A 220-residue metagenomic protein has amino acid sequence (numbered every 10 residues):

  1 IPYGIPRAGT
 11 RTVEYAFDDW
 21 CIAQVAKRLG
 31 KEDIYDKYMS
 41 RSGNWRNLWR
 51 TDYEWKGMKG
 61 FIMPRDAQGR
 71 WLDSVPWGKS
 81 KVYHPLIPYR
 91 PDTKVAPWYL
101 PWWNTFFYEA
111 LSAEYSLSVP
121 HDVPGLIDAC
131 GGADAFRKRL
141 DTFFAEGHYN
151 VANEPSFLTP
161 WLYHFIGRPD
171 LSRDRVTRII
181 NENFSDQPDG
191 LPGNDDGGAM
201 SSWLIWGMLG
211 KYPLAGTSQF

Functional and structural regions predicted by a protein language model:
I1-N44, W49-F220: Active-site core of glycosidic bond-cleaving carbohydrate-active enzymes
